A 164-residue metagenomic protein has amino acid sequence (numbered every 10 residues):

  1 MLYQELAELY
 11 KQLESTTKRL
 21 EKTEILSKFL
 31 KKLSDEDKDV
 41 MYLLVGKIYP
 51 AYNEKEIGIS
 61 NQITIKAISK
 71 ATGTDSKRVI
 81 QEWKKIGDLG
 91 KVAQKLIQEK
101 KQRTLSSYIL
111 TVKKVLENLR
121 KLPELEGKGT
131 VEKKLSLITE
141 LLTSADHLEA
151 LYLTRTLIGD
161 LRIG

Functional and structural regions predicted by a protein language model:
M1-G164: N-terminal nucleic-acid-engaging modules of covalent nucleotidyltransferase systems
